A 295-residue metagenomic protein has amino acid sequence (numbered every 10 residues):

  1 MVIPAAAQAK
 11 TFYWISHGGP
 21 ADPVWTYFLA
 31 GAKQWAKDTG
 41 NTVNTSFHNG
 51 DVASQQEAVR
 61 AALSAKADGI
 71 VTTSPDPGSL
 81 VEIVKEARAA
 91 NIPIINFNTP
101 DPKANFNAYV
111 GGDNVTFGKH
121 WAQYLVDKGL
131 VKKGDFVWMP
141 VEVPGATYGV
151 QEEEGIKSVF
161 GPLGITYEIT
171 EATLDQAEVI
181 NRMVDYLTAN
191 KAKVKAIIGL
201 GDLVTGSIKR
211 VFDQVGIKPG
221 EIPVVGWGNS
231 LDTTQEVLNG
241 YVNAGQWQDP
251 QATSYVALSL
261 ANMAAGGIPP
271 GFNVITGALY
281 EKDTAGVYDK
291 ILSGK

Functional and structural regions predicted by a protein language model:
K10, P140, Y148, S158-F160 (+1 more regions): Hinge/cleft segment of the Venus flytrap/periplasmic-binding protein
T11-W35, T39, V43-R60, A67 (+4 more regions): Extracytoplasmic "Venus flytrap"
P23-N41, F117-W121, T147-I165, R182 (+1 more regions): Short, solvent-exposed amphipathic alpha-helices that sit in or adjacent to ligand/effector-binding or catalytic
K37-N49, G134-P140, K157-A177: Short beta-strand elements in bilobed, periplasmic/extracellular small-molecule ligand-binding domains
T45-F47, D101-V126, I169, N239-Q251: Short beta-strand elements at the ligand-binding edges of bilobed clamshell
Q55, V110-F136, E178-I180, N229-T234 (+1 more regions): Hydrophobic alpha-helical segments within soluble ligand-binding/sensing domains
R60, D68-A89, I156, E168 (+1 more regions): Hydrophobic alpha-helical
P77-T116, S230-L238, V242-N243, T284 (+1 more regions): Flexible loop/hinge segments that line or gate small-molecule binding clefts
